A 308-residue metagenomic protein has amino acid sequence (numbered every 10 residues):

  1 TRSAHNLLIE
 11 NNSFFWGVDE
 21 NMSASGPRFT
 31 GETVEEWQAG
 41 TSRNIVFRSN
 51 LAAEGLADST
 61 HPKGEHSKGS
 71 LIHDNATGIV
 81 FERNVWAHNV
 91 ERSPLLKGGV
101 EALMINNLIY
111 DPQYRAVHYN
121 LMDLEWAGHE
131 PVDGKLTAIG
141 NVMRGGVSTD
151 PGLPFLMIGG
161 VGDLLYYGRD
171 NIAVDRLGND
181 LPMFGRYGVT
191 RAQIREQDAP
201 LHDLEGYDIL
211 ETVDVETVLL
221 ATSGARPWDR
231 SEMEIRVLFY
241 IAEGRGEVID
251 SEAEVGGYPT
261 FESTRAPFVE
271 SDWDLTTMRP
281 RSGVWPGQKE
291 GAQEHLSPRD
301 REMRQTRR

Functional and structural regions predicted by a protein language model:
S3-E20, R28-H61, K68-S93, V100-Y114 (+2 more regions): Right-handed parallel beta-helix
F14, N21, K68, S93 (+3 more regions): Generic hydrophobic/packing signal
S25-P27, M122: Active-site beta-loop-alpha junctions enriched in small/polar residues
L96-P259, S263-S271: Extracellular beta-rich repeat passengers
V248-R308: C-terminal non-catalytic accessory extensions
